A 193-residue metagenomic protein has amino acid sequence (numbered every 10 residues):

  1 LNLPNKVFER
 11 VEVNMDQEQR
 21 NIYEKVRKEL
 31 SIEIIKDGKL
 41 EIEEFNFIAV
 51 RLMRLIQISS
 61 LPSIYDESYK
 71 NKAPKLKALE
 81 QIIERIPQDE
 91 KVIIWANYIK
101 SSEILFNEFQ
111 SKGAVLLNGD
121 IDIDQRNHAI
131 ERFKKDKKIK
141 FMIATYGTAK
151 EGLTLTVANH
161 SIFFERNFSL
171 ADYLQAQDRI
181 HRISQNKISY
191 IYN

Functional and structural regions predicted by a protein language model:
N2-K25, G38-L153: Conserved Helicase C-terminal RecA-like lobe
E29-K36: Cytochrome P450 catalytic domain signature, combining two hallmark sequence patches
N118-D120, F164-N167: Short beta->alpha connector loops at strand-helix junctions that form conserved, small/polar/Pro-enriched
A149, N167-F168: Flexible glycine-rich beta->alpha loop in the catalytic core of nucleotide-sugar glycosyltransferases
A158: An anion/phosphate-binding loop that grips the pyrophosphate of nucleotide cofactors and donors
S161: Short conserved active-site loop signatures built around small residues
H181-N193: Conserved segment of the helicase C-terminal RecA-like domain
